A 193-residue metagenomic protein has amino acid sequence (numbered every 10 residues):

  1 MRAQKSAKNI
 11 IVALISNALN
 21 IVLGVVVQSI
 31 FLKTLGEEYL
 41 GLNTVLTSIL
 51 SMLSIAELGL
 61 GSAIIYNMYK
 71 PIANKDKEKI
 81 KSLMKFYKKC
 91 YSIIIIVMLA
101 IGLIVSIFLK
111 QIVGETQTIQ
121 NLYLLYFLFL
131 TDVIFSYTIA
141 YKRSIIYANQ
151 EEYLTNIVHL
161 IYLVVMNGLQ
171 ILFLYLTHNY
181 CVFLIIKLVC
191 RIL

Functional and structural regions predicted by a protein language model:
M1-L23, E78-K85: N-terminal membrane topogenesis motif
Q4, E37-N43, N74-K85, I96-I134 (+1 more regions): Membrane-interface helix-capping segments at transmembrane helix termini in multi-pass transporters
Q4-A7, V133-V158, C181: Membrane-interface junctions at transmembrane-helix termini in multi-pass inner-membrane proteins
K8-A13, K33, T47-S51, K89-I93 (+3 more regions): Short alpha-helical transmembrane interface motifs in multi-pass membrane proteins
I15, F31, G36, N43 (+11 more regions): Hydrophobic/aromatic residues within transmembrane alpha-helices of membrane transport systems, especially the TMDs
N17-L19, Y123, F127, N156-L193: Hydrophobic alpha-helical transmembrane segments
L23, V27, T44-I72, Y91-I95 (+2 more regions): Small-residue-rich midsections of specific transmembrane alpha-helices
V25-I30, Y141-I145, N167-L172: Alpha-helical transmembrane segments of multipass membrane proteins
